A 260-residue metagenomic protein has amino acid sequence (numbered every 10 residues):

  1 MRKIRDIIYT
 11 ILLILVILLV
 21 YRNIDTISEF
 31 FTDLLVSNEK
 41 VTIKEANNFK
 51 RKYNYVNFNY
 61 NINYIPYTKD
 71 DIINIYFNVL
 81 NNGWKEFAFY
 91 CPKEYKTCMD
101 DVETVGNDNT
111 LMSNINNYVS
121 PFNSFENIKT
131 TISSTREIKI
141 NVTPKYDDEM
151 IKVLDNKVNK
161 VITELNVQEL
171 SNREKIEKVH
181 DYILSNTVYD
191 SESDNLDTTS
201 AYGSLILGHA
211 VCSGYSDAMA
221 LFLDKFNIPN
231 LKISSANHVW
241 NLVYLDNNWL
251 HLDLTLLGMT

Functional and structural regions predicted by a protein language model:
K3-R173: N-terminal accessory/pre-domain segments preceding catalytic cores
F87-Y90, D190-D194, L207-G208, L257-G258: Repeated polar recognition positions within modular binding domains
D148-S204: Secondary-structure boundary elements
E149, L207-A210, K232: Alpha-helix capping and helix-loop boundary segments enriched in small/acidic/polar residues
A201-G214: A short, highly charged nucleic-acid-interacting micro-segment common to nuclease and nuclease-linked defense proteins
G214-T260: Hydrophobic/aromatic-rich core segments of domains that either
